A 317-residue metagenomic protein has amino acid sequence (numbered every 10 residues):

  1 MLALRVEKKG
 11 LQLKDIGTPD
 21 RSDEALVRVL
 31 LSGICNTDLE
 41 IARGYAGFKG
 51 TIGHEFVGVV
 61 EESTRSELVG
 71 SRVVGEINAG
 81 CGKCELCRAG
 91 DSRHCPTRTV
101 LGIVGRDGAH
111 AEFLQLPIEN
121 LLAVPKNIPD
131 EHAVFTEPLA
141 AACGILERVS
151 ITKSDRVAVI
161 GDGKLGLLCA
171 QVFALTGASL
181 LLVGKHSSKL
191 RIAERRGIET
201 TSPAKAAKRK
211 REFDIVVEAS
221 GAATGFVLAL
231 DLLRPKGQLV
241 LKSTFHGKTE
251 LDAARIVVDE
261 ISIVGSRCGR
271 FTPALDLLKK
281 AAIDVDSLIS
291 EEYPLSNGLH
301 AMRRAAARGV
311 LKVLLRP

Functional and structural regions predicted by a protein language model:
V6, G17, G47-G53, G102-R106: Short Gly/Pro-enriched turn/cap motifs at secondary-structure boundaries
P19-S32, R43-E85, P125-N127: Glycine-rich beta-strand-centered segment in the early N-terminal region that forms part of a ligand/cofactor-binding
E24, E55-V57, S71-R72, L86 (+7 more regions): Residue-level marker of beta-strand positions
E67-V69, I151, L233: Short, well-ordered loop/turn sites that connect or cap secondary structure elements
C81-I160: NAD(P)H dinucleotide-binding glycine-rich loop of Rossmann-like/cofactor-binding domains, especially the beta1-alpha1
I128-K205: Mid-domain Rossmann-like dinucleotide-binding core that forms the NAD(H)/NADP(H) cofactor-binding site
V149, R156, R191-I261: Glycine-rich cofactor phosphate-binding loops and adjacent beta1-alpha1 units of small-molecule cofactor enzyme domains
V227, T272-P317: C-terminal hydrophobic helical "lid"/dimerization subdomain of Rossmann-like NAD(P)H-dependent oxidoreductases
